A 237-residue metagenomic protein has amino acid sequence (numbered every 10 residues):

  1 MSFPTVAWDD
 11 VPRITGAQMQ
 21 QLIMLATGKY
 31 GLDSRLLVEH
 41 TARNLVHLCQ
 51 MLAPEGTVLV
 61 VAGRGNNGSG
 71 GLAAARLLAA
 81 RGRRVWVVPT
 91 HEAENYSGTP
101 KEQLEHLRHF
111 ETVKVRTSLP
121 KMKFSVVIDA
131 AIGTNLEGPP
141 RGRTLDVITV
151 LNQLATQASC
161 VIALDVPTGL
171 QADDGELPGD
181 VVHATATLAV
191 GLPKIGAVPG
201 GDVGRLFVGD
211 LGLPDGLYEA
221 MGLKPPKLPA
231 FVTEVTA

Functional and structural regions predicted by a protein language model:
M1-H91, L192-A237: Small-residue (G/A/S/T)-rich helix-start motifs and N-terminal tracts that mark the onset
S2-I14, F124-A237: YjeF_N-associated NAD(P)HX repair module
V46-G133, E137-L164: Nucleotide and nucleotide-moiety/phosphate-recognizing core
